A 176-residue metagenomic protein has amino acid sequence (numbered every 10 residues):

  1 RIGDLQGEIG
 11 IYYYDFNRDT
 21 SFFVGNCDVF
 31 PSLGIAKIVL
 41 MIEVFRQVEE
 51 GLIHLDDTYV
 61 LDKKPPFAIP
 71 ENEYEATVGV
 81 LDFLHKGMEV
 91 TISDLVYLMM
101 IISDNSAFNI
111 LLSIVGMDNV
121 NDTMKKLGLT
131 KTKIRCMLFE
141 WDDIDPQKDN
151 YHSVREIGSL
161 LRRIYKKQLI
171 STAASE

Functional and structural regions predicted by a protein language model:
R1-D4, S21, I114-G116, L160-E176: Structured C-terminal helix/loop/strand segments within mature extracytoplasmic catalytic/sensor domains
R1-N26: A short, well-structured edge-of-sheet supersecondary motif
E8, M88, A107-K166: Mid-domain, small-residue-enriched loop/turn segments at the edges of structured enzyme/sensor domains
F16-R18, C27-V29, K64-P66, M117 (+1 more regions): Solvent-exposed coil/turn segments that connect beta secondary-structure elements in extracytoplasmic/periplasmic
D19, P31-K64, M99, I157: Active-site SXXK
V29-I38, L52, M88-S93, M100-N105 (+3 more regions): Solvent-exposed, acidic/flexible segments
L55-Y74, V115-G116: Acidic helix-start/capping segments at beta-turn-to-alpha-helix junctions
F67-N109: Conserved catalytic neighborhood of penicillin-recognizing serine enzymes
